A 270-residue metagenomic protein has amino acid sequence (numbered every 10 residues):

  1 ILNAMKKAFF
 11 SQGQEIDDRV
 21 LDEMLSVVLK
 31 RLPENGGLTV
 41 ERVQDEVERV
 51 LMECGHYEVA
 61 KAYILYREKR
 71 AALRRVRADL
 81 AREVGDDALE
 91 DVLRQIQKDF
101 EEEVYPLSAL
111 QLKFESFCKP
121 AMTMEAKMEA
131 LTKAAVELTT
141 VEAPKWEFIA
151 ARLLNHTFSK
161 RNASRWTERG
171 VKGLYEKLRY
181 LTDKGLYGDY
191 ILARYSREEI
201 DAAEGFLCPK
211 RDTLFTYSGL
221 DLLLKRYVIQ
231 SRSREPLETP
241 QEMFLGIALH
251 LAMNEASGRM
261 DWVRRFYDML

Functional and structural regions predicted by a protein language model:
I1-L270: Extended catalytic cores of very large enzyme megasubunits
